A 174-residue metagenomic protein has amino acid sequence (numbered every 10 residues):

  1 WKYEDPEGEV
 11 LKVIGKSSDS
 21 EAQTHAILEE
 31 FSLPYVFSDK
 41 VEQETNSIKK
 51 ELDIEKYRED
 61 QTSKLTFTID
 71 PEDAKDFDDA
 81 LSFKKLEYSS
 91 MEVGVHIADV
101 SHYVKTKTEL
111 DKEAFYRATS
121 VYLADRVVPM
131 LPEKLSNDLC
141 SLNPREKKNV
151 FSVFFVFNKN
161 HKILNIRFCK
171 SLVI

Functional and structural regions predicted by a protein language model:
W1-I174: Conserved, carboxylate-rich catalytic/transport cores that coordinate ions
